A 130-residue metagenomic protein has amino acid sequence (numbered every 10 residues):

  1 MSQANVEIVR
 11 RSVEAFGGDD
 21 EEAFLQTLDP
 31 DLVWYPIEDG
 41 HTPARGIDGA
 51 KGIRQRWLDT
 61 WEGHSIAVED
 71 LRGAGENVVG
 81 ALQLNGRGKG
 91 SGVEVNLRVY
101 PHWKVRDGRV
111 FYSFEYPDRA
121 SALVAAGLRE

Functional and structural regions predicted by a protein language model:
M1-P30, G127-E130: Short, low-complexity N-terminal intrinsically disordered segments enriched in polar/charged residues
E22-N77: A solvent-exposed, acidic/Ser-Thr-rich amphipathic alpha-helical stretch
V33, V93, R109-F111: Residue-level signal for well-ordered, solvent-exposed loop/turn and beta-edge residues enriched in charged/polar side
S65-I66, E94-P101: Short, surface-exposed coil-to-beta transition loops
L71-V78, K104-V110: A short, structured loop/turn motif at beta-sheet edges
A81-R87: Generic short beta-strand segments
G90-V93, S121-G127: A short, polar/proline- and glycine-enriched secondary-structure boundary/capping micro-motif
R98-V124: Short beta-strand edge/turn micro-motifs at domain boundaries
